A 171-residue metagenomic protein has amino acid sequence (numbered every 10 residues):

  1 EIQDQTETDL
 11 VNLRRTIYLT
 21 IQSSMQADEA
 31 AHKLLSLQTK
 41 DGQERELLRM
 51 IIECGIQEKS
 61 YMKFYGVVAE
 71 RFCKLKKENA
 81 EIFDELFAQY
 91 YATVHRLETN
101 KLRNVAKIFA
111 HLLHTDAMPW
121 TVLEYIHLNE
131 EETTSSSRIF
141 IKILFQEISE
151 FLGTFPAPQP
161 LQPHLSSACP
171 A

Functional and structural regions predicted by a protein language model:
E1-F64, E81-D84: Long, low-complexity, highly charged intrinsically disordered regions
I2, V68-C73: Charged, low-complexity surface segments at secondary-structure and domain boundaries
R14-R15, R45, R49, R71 (+3 more regions): Arginine residue identity/basic-tract feature
I21-Q22, L35, I56, C73 (+2 more regions): Ankyrin-repeat helical core positions
L35, I52, A69-E70, F109-A110: Amphipathic alpha-helical segments within well-ordered protein domains
Y65-V68, K77-A171: Alpha-helical bundle/repeat cores within regulatory domains of eukaryotic proteins
